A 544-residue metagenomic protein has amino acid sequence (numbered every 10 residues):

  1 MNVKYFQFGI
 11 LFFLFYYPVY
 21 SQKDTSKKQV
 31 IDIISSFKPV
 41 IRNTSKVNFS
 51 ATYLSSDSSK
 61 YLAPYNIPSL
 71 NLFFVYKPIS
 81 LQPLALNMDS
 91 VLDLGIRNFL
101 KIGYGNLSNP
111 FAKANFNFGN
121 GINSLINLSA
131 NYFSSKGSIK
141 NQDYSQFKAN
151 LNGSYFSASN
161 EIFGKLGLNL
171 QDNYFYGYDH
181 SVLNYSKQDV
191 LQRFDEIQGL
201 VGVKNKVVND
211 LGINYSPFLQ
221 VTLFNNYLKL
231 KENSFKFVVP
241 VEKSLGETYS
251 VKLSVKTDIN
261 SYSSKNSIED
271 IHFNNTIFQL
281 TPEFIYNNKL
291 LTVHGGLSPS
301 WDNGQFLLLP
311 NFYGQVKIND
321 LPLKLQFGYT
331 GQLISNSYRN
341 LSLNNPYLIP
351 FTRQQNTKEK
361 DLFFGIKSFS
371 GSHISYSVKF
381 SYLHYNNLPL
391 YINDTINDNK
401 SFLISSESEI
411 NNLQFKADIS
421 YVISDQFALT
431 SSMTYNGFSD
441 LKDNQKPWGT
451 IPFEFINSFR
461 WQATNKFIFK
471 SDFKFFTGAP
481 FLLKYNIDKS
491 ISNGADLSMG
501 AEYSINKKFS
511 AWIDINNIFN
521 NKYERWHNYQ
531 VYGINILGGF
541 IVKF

Functional and structural regions predicted by a protein language model:
M1-T25, Y249, L323, F459 (+2 more regions): Bacterial Sec-dependent N-terminal signal peptides
S21-S90: N-terminal periplasmic/intermembrane-space "pro-region" immediately following the signal or transit peptide
S80-A85, S90-A149: Outer-membrane beta-barrel translocator/receptor signature
M88-G95, N120-N123, F156-E161, V207-Y215 (+7 more regions): Short loop/turn motifs that connect adjacent beta-strands in outer-membrane beta-barrel proteins
G95, L100-G103, N131, L290-T292 (+2 more regions): Exposed, low-structure sequence patches enriched in small/polar residues
N117-S135, S250-N260, K265, E269-S300 (+1 more regions): Surface-exposed extracellular loop regions of Gram-negative outer-membrane beta-barrel proteins
S135-Q142, K148-N150, F163-N214, Q220-S234: Flexible loop and strand-edge segments within Gram-negative outer membrane beta-barrel domains
D189-G202, F218-K289: Outer-membrane beta-barrel transmembrane domain signature of Gram-negative proteins, especially the mid-to-C-terminal
